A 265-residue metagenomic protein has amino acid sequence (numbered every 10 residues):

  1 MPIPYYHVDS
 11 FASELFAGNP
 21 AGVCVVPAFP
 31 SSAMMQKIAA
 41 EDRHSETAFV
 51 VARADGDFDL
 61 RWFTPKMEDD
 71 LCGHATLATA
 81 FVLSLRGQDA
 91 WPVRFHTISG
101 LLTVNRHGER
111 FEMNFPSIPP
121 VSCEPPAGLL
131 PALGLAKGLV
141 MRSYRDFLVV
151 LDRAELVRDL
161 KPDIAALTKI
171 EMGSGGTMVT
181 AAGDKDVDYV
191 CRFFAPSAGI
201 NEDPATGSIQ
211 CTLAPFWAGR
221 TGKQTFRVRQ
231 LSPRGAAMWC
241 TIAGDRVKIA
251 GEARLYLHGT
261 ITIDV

Functional and structural regions predicted by a protein language model:
M1-L71, A75-V265: Active-site proximal loop and beta-alpha junction motif in alpha/beta enzyme cores
